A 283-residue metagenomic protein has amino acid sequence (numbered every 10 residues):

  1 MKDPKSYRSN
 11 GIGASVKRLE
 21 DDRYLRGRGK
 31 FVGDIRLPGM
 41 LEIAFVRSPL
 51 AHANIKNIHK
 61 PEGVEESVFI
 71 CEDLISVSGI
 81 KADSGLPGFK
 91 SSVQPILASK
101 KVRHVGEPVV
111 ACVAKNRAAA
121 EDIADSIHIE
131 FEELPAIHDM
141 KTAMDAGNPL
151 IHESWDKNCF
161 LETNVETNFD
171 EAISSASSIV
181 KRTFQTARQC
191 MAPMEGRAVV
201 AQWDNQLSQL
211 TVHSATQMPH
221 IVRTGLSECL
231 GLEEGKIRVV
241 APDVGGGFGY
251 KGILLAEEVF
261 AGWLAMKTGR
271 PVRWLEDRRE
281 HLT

Functional and structural regions predicted by a protein language model:
M1-K157, I179, K267, W274: Flexible, low-hydrophobicity surface segments
E20, E195, E257-E258, E280: Acidic-residue sensor for enzyme active/binding pockets
K30, L41, L97, E107 (+3 more regions): Short beta-strand-initiation
F45-L74, V110-E130, V199-P242, G247-T268: Alpha-helical support elements that line or immediately flank enzyme active sites and cofactor-binding pockets
I75-G79, G245, H281-L282: Short gly/pro/ser/thr-enriched loop/turn and capping motifs at secondary-structure boundaries
K81-S84, S174-Q189, R273-L282: Short Pro/Gly-enriched beta-strand edge/turn motifs at strand-loop
G106, V240, D277-T283: Cysteine-centered functional microenvironments
D145-L230: Helix-loop-helix junctions that connect adjacent transmembrane helices in secondary transporters/permeases, recognized
